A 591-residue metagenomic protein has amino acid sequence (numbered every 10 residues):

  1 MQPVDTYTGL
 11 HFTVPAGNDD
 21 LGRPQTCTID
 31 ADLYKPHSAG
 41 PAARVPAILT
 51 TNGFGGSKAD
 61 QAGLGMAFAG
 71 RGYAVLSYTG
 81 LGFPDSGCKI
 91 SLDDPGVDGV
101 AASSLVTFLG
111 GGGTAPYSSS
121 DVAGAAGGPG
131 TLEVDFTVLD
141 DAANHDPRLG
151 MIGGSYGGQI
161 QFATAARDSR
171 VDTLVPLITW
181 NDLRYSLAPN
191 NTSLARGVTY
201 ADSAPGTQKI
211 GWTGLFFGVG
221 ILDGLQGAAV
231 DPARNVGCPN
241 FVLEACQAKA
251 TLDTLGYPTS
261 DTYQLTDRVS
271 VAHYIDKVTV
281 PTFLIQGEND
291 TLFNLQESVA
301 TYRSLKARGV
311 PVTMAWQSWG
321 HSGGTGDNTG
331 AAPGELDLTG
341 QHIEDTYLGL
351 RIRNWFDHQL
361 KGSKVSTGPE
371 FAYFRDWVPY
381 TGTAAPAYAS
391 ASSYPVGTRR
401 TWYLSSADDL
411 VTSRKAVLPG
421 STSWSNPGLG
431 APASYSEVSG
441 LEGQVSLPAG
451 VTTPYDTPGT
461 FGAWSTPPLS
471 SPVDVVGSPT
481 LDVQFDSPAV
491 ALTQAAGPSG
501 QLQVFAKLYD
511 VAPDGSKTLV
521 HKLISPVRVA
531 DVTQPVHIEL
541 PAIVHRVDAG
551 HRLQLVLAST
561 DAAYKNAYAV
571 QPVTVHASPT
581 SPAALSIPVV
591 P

Functional and structural regions predicted by a protein language model:
M1-A43, L469-S471: N-terminal cap/lid segment of alpha/beta-hydrolase-fold proteins
G40-D140, D146-P147, G326-L338, Q501-Q503 (+1 more regions): Cap/lid segment of the alpha/beta-hydrolase catalytic domain
G70, D85, G99-A102, F108-N144 (+3 more regions): Accessory cap/linker subdomain of secreted extracellular hydrolases
V278, L284-Q286, D290: Short beta-strand/loop motif that positions the catalytic acidic residue of the alpha/beta-hydrolase fold
E288-D290, W319, T560: Acidic beta-to-alpha connecting loop that harbors the catalytic carboxylate
T291-E297: Conserved alpha/beta-hydrolase "acid-adjacent" motif
L305-A331: Catalytic histidine neighborhood in serine/cysteine hydrolases with alpha/beta-hydrolase-type architecture
A332-P333, D337-P591: C-terminal, loop-rich substrate-recognition/catalytic regions characterized by aromatic stacking residues
